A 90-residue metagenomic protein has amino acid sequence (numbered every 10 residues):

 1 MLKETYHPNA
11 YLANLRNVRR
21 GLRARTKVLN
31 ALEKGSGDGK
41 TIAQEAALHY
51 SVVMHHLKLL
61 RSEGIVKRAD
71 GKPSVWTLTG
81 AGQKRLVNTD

Functional and structural regions predicted by a protein language model:
L2-K27: Short alpha-helical segments that sit at the start of domains
G21-L22, D70-W76, A81: Short, Lys/Arg-rich nucleic-acid/phosphate-binding segment
R25-L32, L60: Hydrophobic residues on short alpha-helical segments
E33-D38: Short capping segments at the starts of secondary-structure elements
T41-E45: A short acidic, leucine-rich amphipathic alpha-helix
L48-R61: Short amphipathic alpha-helical interaction segments
R61-D70: A short, conserved structural fragment
A81-D90: Conserved segment of winged-helix/HTH DNA-binding domains
